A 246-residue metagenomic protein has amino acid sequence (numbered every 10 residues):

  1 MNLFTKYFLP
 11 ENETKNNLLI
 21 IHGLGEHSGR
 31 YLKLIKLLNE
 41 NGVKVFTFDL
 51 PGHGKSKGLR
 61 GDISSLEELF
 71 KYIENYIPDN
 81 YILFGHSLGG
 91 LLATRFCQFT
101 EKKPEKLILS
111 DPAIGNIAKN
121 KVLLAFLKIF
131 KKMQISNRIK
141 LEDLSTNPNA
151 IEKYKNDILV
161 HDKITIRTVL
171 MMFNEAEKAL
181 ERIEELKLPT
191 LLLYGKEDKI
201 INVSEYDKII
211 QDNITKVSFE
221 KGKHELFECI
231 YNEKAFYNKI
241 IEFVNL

Functional and structural regions predicted by a protein language model:
L19-G23, Y194-G195: The conserved beta1-alpha1 loop
G25-H27, H53-N80: Catalytic nucleophile-loop/oxyanion-hole region of alpha/beta-hydrolase and closely related hydrolase-like folds
R30, I35-G58: Conserved alpha/beta-hydrolase
G85-G89, A93: Gly/Ala-rich beta-loop-alpha elbow adjacent to hydrolase catalytic centers
I108-I117: Active-site nucleophile loop of the alpha/beta-hydrolase fold
L186, L192-Y194, D198: Short beta-strand/loop motif that positions the catalytic acidic residue of the alpha/beta-hydrolase fold
L188, N202-I210: Short alpha-helix in the alpha/beta-hydrolase fold that links the catalytic acid
G222-K234: Catalytic histidine-centered segment of alpha/beta-hydrolase-like enzymes
